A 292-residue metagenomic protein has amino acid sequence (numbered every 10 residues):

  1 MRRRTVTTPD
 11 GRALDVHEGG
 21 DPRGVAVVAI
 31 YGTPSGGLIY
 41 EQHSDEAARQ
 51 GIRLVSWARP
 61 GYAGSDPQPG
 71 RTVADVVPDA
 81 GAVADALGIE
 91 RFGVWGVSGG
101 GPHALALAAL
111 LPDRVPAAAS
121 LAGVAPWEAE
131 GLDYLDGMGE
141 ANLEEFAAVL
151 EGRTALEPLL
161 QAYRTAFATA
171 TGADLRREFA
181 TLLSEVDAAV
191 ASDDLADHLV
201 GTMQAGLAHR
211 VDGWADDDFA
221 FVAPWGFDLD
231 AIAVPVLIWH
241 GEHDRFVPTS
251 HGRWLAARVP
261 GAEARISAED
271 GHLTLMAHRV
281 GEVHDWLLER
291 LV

Functional and structural regions predicted by a protein language model:
R12-G64: Conserved HGGG/HGGXW glycine-rich cap/lid loop of the alpha/beta-hydrolase fold
R59-V77: Cap/lid segment of the alpha/beta-hydrolase catalytic domain
D75-G93: Conserved acidic catalytic loop of the alpha/beta-hydrolase fold
R91-Y134: Conserved hydrolase catalytic core segment
M138-F227: Alpha/beta-hydrolase
I232, I238-H240, D244: Short beta-strand/loop motif that positions the catalytic acidic residue of the alpha/beta-hydrolase fold
R245-H251: Conserved alpha/beta-hydrolase "acid-adjacent" motif
G261-V292: Catalytic active-site module of serine/aspartate enzymes centered on a nucleophile-bearing elbow/loop
